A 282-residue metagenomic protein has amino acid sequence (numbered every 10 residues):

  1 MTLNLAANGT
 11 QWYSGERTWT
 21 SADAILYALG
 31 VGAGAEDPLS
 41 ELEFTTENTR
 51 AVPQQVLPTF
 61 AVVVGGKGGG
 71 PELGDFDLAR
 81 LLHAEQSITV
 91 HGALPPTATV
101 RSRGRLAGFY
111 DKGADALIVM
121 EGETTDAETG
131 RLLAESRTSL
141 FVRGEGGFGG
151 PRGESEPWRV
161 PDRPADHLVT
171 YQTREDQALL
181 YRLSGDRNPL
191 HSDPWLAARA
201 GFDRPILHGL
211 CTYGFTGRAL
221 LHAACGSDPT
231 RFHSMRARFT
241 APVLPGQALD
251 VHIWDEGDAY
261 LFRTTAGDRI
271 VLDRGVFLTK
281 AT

Functional and structural regions predicted by a protein language model:
M1-N8, W12, V64, L81-V169 (+3 more regions): HotDog/MaoC-like acyl-thioester-processing domains
M1-T99: Hydrophobic, proline/glycine-rich low-complexity stretches
T2-T45, E156-T212, A219-H222: A contiguous, surface-exposed recognition patch within enzymatic or periplasmic domains that forms
T20, V62-G68, S139-E145, T173-S184: Phosphate-binding glycine-rich loops and adjacent basic patches that engage nucleotide phosphates, nucleic-acid
L26, E43, P58-T59, S87 (+5 more regions): Generic structural signal for residues positioned in beta-strands
E36-D37, D126-R131, C225-D228: Short, glycine- and charge-enriched coil/turn segments that flank and shape catalytic ligand pockets
L42, Q55-P58, A79-R80, G92 (+8 more regions): Flexible, active-site-adjacent loop/turn segments at secondary-structure boundaries
W195-I270: Catalytic-pocket segment enriched in acidic/His residues
